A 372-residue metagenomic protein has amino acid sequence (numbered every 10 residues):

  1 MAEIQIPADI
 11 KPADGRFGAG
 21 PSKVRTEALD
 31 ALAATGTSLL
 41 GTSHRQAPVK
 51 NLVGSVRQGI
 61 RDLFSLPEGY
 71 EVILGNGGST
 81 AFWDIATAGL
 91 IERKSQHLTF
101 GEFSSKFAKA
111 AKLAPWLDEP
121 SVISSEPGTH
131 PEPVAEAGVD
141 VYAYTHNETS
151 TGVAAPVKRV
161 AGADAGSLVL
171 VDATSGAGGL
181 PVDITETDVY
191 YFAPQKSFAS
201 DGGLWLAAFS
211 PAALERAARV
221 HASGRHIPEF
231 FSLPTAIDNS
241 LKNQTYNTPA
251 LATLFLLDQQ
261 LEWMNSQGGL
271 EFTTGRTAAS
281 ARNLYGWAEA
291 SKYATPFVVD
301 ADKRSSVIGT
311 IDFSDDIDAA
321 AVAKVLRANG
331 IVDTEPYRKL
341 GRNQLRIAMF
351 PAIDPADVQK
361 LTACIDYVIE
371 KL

Functional and structural regions predicted by a protein language model:
M1-S43: N-terminal "arm"/small-domain region of PLP-dependent enzymes with the aminotransferase-like
D9, D14, K339, N343-L372: PLP-dependent enzyme catalytic core of the Aspartate aminotransferase-like
K23, Q195-Y285: Active-site C-terminal subdomain of aminotransferase-like
G36-I85, E102, K106-A110: Conserved N-terminal alpha-helix of the aminotransferase class I/II PLP-enzyme fold
T80-D140: PLP-dependent aminotransferase-like
S124-G178, V189: Active-site phosphate-binding strand-loop segment of PLP-dependent enzymes
I184-Q195, W205: Conserved active-site segment immediately N-terminal to the catalytic lysine that forms the internal aldimine
T295-V325: Conserved PLP-binding catalytic core of the aspartate aminotransferase-like
